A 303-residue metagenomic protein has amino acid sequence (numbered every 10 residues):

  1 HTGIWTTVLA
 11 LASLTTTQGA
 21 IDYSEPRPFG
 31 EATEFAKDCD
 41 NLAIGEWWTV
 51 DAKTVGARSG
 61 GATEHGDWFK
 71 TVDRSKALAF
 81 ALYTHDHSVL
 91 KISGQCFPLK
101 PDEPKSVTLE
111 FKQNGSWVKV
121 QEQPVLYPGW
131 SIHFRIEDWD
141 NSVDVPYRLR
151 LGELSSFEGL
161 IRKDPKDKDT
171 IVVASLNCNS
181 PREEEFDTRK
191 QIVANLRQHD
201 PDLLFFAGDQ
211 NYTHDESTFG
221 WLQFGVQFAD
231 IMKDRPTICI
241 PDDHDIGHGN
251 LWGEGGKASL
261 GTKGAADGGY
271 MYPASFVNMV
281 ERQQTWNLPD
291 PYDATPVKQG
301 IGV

Functional and structural regions predicted by a protein language model:
H1-W5: Bacterial N-terminal signal peptides that target proteins for export
T6-A12: Cleavable N-terminal signal peptides of Sec/SRP-targeted secreted and luminal proteins
T17-G19: Boundary at the C-terminal end of the N-terminal hydrophobic targeting segment
I21-V303: Metal-dependent phosphoester/phosphodiester hydrolase catalytic core
